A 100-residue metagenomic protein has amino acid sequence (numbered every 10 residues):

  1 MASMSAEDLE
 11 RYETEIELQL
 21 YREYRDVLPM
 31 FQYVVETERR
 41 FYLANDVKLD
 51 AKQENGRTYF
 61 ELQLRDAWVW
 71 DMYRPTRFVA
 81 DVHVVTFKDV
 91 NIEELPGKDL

Functional and structural regions predicted by a protein language model:
A2-L100: Conserved RNA-binding domains used in RNP assembly and mRNA/RNA metabolism
